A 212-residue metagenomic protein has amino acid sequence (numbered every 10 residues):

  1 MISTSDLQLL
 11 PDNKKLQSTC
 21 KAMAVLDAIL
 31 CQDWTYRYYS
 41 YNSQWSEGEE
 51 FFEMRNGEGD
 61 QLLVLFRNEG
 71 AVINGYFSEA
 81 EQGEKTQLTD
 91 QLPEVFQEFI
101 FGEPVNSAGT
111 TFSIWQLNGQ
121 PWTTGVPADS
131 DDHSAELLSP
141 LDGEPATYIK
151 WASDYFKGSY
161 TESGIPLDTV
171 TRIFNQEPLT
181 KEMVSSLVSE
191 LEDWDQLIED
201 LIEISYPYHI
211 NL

Functional and structural regions predicted by a protein language model:
M1-G59, N68, G83-L212: N-terminal domain-onset segments
Y76-G83: Short, solvent-exposed aromatic-acidic interface loops
